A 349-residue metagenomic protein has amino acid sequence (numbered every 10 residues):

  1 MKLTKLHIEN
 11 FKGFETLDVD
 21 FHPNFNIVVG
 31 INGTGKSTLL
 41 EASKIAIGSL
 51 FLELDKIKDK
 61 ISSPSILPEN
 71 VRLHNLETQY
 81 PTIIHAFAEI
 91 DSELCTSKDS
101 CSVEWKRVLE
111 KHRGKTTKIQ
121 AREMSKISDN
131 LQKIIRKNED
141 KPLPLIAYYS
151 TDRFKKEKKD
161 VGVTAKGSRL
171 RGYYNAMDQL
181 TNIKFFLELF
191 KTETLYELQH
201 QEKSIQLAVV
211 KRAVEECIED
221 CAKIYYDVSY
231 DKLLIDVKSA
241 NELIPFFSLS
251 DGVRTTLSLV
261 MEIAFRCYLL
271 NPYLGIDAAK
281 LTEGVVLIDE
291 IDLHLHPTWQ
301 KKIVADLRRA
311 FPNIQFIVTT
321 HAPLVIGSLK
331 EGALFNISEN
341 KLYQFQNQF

Functional and structural regions predicted by a protein language model:
M1-K60, D227, K232-F349: Switch/communication elements of ASCE P-loop NTPase nucleotide-binding domains
M1-N182, I205, E215, K330: P-loop NTPase switch/coupling surface
Q79, Q120, Q132, Q179 (+5 more regions): Residue-identity detector for glutamine
I134, N138, C217, R266 (+1 more regions): Hydrophobic helix-cap positions at the C-terminus of alpha-helices in RecA-like/P-loop ATPase nucleotide-binding cores
R153-K155, V161, R171-L281: Extended helical coiled-coil dimerization/tether regions that scaffold and oligomerize large DNA-maintenance assemblies
